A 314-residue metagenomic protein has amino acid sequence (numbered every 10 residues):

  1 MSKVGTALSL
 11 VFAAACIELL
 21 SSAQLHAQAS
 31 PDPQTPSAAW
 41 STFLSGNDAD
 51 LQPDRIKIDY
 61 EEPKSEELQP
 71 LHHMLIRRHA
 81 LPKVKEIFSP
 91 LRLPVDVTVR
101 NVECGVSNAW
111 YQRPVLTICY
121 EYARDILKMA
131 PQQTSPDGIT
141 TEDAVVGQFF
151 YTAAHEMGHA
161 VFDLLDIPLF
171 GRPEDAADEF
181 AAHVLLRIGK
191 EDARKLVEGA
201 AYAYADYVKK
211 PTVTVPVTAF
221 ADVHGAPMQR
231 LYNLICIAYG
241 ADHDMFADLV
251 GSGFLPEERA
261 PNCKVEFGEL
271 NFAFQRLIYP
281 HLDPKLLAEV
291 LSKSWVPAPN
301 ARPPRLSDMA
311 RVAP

Functional and structural regions predicted by a protein language model:
S9-L20: Bacterial N-terminal signal peptides
A38-S45, A49-I56, P216-P314: Pan-zinc metallopeptidase signature
D48-H72, V161-D163: Acidic/histidine-rich, surface-exposed loop or edge segments in extracytoplasmic proteins
L71-V95: Zn2+-dependent metallopeptidase catalytic core
R100-T117, Y122-Q132: Catalytic zinc-binding patch centered on the HExxH motif and its immediate surroundings that defines zinc-dependent
I118, Y151-D166, E174, D178 (+1 more regions): Active-site recognition of the HExxH zinc-binding catalytic motif
M129-Y151, L165-L169: Short pre-active-site segment immediately N-terminal to the catalytic Zn-binding motif
R172-P211: Post-HExxH zinc-binding segment in Zn-dependent metallohydrolases
